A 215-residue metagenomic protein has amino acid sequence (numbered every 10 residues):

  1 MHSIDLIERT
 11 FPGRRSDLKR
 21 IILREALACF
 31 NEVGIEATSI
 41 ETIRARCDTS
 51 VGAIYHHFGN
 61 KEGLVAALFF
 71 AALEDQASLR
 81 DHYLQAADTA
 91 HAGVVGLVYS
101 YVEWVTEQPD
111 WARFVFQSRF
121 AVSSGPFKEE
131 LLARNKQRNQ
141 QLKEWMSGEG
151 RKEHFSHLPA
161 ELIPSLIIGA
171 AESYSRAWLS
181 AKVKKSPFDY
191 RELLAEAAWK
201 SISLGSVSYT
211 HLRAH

Functional and structural regions predicted by a protein language model:
M1-R9: Short, intrinsically disordered or compositionally biased N-terminal tails of bacterial proteins
L18-A26, I43, L68-A72, Q76 (+2 more regions): Generic hydrophobic, amphipathic alpha-helix propensity
L18-I21, C29-G63, A67: Helix-turn-helix
A67, D81-D110, I163-I167, R191: Hydrophobic alpha-helical connector segments
E74-A77, D81, G125-R151, E161-S165 (+1 more regions): Amphipathic alpha-helical packing segments from all-alpha helical-bundle domains
T106-P126, K143-E144, R176-S180: Amphipathic alpha-helical segments used for helix-helix packing
H157-A177, D189-S201: Hydrophobic alpha-helical segments that form the core of small-molecule binding pockets and/or dimer interfaces
T210-H215: Conserved small/polar residues in nucleotide/adenosyl-binding loops
